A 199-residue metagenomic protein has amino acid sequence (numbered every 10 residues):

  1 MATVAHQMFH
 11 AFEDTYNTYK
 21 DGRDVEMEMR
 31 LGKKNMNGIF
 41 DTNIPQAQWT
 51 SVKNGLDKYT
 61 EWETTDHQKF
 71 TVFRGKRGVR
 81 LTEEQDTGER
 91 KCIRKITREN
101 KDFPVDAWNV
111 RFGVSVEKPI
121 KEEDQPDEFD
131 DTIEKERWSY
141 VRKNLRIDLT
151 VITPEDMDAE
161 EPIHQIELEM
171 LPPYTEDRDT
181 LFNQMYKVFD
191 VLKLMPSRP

Functional and structural regions predicted by a protein language model:
M1-P199: Phosphate-end processing signature that detects enzymes handling 5′-triphosphorylated RNA and polyphosphate
